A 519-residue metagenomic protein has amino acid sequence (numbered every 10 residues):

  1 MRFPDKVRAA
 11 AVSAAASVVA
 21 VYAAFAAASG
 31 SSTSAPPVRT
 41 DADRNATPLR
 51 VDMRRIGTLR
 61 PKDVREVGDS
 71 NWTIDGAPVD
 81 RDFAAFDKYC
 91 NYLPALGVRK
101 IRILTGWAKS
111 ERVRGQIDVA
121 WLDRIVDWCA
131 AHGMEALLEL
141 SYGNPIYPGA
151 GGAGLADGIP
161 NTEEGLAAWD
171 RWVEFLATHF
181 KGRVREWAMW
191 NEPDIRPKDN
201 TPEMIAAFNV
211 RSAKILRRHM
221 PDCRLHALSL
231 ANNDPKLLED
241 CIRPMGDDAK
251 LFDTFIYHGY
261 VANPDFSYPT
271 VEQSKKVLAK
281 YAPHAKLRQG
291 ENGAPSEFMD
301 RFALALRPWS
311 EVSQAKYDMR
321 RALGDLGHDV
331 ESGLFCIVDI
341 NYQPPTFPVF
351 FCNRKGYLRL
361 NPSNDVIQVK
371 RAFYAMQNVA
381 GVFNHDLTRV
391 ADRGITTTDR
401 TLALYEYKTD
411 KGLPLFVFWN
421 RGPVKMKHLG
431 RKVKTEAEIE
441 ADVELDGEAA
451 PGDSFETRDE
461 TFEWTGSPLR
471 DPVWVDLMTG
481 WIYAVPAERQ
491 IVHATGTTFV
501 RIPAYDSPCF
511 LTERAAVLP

Functional and structural regions predicted by a protein language model:
K6-D82, F86-K88, L96, V517-P519: Mature N-terminal, pre-catalytic/accessory segment of carbohydrate-active enzymes
N71-D75, R99-T105, A136-L140, R185-M189 (+6 more regions): Structural recognition of the beta-strand scaffold that forms the well-ordered cores of secreted hydrolase catalytic
L96-L251, G259-A262: Substrate-binding cleft and catalytic face of glycoside hydrolase catalytic domains, especially the flexible beta-alpha
P202-G324, H328-S332: Noncatalytic carbohydrate-binding groove/subsite architecture in carbohydrate-active enzymes
D300-Q377, R393-T396: Aromatic/acidic polysaccharide-binding cleft in carbohydrate-active enzymes
I395-S467, F510: Carbohydrate-binding surface patches
T461-Y483: Solvent-exposed beta-hairpin/edge-strand motifs
A484-P519: C-terminal beta-strand-rich structural cap/linker in extracellular carbohydrate-active enzymes
